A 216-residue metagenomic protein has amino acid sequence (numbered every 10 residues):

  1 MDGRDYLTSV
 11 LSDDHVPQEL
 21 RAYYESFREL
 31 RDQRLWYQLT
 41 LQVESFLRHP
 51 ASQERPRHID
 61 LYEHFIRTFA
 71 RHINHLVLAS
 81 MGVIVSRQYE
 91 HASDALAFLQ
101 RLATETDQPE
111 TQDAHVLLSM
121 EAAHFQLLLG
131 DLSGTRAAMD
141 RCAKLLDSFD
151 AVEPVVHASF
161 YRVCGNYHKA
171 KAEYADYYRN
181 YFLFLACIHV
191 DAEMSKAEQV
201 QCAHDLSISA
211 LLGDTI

Functional and structural regions predicted by a protein language model:
M1-I216: Extended alpha-helical scaffold regions
